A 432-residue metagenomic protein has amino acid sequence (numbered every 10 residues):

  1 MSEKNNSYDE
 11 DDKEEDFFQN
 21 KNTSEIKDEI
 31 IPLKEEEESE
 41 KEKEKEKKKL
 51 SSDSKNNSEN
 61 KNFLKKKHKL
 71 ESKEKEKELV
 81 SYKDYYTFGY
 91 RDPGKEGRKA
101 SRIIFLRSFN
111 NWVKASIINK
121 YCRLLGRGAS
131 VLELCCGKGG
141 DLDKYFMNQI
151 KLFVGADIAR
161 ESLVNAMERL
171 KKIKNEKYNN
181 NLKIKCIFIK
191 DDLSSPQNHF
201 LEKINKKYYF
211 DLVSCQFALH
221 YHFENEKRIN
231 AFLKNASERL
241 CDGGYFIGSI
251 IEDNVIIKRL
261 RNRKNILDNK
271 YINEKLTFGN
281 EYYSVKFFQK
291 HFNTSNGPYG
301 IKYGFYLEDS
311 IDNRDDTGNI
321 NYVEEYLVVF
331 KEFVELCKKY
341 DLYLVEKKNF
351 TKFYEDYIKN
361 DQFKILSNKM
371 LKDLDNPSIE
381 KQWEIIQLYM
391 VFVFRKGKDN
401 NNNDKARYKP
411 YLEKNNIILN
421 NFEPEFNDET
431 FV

Functional and structural regions predicted by a protein language model:
S72-L125: Class I SAM-dependent methyltransferase Rossmann-like catalytic core, especially the SAM/SAH-binding loop
G128-G137, V154: Conserved class I S-adenosyl-L-methionine
G140, F146-P196: Class I SAM-dependent methyltransferase SAM/SAH-binding core
H199-V213: A short acidic, Gly/Pro-enriched loop at the edge of an enzyme's catalytic core that lines a small-molecule cofactor
R228-D242: A short glycine-rich, Lys/Arg-flanked "PGG" loop and its adjoining helix->strand segment in the class I
D242-I251: Conserved beta-strand signature within the Rossmann-like core of class I S-adenosyl-L-methionine
R259-E308: Conserved Class I S-adenosyl-L-methionine
K290-V432: C-terminal lobe and adjacent flexible extensions of AdoMet/dcAdoMet transferase-like proteins
